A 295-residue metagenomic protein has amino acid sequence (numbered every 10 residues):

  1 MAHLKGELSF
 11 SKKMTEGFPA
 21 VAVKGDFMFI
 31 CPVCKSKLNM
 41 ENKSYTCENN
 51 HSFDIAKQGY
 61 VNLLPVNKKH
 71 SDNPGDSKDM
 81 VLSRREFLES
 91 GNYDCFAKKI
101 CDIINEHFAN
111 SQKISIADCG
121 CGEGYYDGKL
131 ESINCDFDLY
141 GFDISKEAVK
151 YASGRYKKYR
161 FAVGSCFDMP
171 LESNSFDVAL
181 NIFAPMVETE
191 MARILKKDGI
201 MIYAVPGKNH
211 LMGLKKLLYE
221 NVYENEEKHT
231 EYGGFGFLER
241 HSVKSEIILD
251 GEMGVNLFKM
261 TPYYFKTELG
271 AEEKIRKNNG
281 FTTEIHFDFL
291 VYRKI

Functional and structural regions predicted by a protein language model:
A22-N73: N-terminal auxiliary segments of SAM/dcSAM-dependent transferases
D26, V243-I295: Conserved Class I S-adenosyl-L-methionine
H70, G75-K99: Class I SAM-dependent methyltransferase Rossmann-like catalytic core, especially the SAM/SAH-binding loop
S115-D168: Class I SAM-dependent methyltransferase SAM/SAH-binding core
F167-V178: A short acidic, Gly/Pro-enriched loop at the edge of an enzyme's catalytic core that lines a small-molecule cofactor
L195-K196: Helix-to-beta-strand junctions that scaffold the AdoMet/dcAdoMet cofactor pocket in Class I SAM-dependent enzymes
G199-K208: Conserved beta-strand signature within the Rossmann-like core of class I S-adenosyl-L-methionine
